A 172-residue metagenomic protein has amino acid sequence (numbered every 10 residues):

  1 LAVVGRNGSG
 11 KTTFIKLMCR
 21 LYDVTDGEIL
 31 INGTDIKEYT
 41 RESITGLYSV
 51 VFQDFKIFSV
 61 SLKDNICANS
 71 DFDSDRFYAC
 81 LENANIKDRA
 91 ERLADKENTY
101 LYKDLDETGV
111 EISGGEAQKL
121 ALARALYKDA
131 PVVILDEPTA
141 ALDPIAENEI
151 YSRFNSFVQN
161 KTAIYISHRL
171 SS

Functional and structural regions predicted by a protein language model:
L1-S172: ABC-type nucleotide-binding domain
